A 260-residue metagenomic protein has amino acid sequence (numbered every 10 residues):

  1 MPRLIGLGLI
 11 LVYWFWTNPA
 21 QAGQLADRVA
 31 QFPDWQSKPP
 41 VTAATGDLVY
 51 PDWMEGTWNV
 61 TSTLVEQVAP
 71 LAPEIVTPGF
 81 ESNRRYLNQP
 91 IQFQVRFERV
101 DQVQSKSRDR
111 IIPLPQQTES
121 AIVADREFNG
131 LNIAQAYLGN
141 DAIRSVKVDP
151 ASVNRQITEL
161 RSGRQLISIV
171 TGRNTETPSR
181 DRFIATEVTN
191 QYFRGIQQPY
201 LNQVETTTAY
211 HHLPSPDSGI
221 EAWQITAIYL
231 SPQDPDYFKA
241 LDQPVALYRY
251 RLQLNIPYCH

Functional and structural regions predicted by a protein language model:
M1-L4: Positively charged n-region of N-terminal signal peptides that target proteins for export
G6-W16: Bacterial N-terminal signal peptides
A20-Q24: Boundary at the C-terminal end of the N-terminal hydrophobic targeting segment
L25-D52, V60-H260: Soluble ligand-binding/transfer domains with enclosed cavities or grooves
